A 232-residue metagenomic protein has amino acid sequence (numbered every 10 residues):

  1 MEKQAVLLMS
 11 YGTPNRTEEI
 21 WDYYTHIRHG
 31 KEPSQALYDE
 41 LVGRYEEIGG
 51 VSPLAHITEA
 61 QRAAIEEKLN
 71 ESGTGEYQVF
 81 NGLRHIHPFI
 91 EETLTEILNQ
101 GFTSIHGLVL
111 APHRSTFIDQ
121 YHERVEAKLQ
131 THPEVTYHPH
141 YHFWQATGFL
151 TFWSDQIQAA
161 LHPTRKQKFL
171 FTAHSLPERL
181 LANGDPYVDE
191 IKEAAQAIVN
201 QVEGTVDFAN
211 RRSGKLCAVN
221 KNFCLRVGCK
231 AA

Functional and structural regions predicted by a protein language model:
M1-A232: Active-site-proximal alpha-helix that buttresses catalytic centers in soluble enzyme cores
